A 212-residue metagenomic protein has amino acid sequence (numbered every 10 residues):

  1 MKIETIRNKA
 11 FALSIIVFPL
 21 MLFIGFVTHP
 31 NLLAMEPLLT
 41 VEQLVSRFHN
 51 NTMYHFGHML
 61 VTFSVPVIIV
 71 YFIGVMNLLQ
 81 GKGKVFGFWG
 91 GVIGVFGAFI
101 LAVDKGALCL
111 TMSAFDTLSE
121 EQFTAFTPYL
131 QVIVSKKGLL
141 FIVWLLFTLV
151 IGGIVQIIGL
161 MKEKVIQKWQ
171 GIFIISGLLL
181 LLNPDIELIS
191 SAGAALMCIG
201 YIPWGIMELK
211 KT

Functional and structural regions predicted by a protein language model:
K2-T212: Hydrophobic, aromatic-enriched alpha-helical segments typical of multi-pass transmembrane helices
